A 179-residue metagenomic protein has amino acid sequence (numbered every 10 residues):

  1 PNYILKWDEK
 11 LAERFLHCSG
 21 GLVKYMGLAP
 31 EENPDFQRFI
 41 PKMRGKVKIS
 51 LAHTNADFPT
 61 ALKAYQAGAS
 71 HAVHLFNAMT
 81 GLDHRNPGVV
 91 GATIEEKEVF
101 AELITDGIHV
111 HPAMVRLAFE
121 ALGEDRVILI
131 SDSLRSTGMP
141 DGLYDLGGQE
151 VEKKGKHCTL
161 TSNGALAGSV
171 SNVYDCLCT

Functional and structural regions predicted by a protein language model:
P1-P87, G138: Histidine/acidic-residue-rich, glycine-tolerant segments that coordinate divalent metal ions
F39, T60-T179: Active-site-adjacent C-terminal substructures of enzyme catalytic domains
